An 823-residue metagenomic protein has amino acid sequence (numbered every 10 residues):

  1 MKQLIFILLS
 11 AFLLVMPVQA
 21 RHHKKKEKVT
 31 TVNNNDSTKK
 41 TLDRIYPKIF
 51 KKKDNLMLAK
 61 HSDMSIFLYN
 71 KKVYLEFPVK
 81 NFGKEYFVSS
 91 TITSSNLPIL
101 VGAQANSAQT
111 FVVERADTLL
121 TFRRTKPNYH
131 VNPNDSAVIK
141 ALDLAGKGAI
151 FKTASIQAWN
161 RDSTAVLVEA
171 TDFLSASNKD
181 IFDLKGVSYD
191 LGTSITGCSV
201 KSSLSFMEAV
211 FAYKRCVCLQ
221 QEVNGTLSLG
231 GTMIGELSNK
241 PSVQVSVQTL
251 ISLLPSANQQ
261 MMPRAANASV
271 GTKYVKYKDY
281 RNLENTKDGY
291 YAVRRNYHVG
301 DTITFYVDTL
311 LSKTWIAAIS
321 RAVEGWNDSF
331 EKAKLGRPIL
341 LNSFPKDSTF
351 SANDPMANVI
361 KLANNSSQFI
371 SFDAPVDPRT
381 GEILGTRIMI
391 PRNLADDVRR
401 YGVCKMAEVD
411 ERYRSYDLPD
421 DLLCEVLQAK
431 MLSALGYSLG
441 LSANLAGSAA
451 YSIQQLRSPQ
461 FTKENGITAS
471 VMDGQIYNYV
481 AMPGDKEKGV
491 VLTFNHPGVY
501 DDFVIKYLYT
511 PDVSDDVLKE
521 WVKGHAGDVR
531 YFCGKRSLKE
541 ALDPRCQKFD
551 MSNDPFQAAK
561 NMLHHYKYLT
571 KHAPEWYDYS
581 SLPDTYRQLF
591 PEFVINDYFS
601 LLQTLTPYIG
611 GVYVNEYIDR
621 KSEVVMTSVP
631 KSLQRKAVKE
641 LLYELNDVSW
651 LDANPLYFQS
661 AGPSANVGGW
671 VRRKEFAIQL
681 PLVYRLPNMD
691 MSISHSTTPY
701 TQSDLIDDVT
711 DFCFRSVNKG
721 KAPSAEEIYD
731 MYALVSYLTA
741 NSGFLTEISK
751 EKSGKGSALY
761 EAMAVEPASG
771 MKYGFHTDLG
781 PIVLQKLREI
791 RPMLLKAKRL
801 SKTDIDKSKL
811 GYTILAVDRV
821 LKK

Functional and structural regions predicted by a protein language model:
M1-I5: Positively charged n-region of N-terminal signal peptides that target proteins for export
I7-L13: Bacterial N-terminal signal peptides
P17-H22: Boundary at the C-terminal end of the N-terminal hydrophobic targeting segment
K24-L311, A317, D328-S329, F344-D397 (+3 more regions): Auxiliary tRNA-acceptor-end handling modules of aminoacyl-tRNA synthetases
D36, S343-S366, E425-M482: The catalytic-center signature of Zn2+-dependent metalloproteases
E324-L335, L432, G436-Y437, L441 (+2 more regions): Sec-exported extracytoplasmic/periplasmic mature domains
A333-F344: Surface-exposed patches in mature extracellular/periplasmic domains of secreted proteins
S448-K823: Conserved catalytic/binding loops enriched for acidic/polar residues
